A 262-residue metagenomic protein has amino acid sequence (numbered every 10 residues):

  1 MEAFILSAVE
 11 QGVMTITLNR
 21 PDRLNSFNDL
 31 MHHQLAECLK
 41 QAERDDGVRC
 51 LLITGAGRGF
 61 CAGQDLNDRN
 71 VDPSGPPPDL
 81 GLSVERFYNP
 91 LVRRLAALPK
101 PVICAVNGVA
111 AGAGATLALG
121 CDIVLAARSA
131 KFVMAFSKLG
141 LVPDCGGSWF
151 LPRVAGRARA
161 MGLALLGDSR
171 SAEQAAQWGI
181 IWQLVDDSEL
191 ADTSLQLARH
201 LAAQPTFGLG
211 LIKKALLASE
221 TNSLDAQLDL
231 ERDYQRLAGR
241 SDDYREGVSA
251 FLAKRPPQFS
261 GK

Functional and structural regions predicted by a protein language model:
M1-A3, S249-K262: Terminal low-complexity tails and localization/encapsulation signals of metabolic enzymes
M1-A56, R93: Conserved CoA-thioester-binding segment of acyl-CoA-metabolizing enzymes
H33-E37, S83-F87, A218: Short gly/ser/thr-rich secondary-structure transition/capping motifs
R49, T206-K213, P257-K262: C-terminal capping/lid region of NAD(P)-dependent oxidoreductase domains
G55-R94, A110, S223: Glycine- (often His-adjacent) and acidic-residue-rich active-site loop that binds/positions the CoA thioester
R93-L209, R232, R236-S241, E246-S249 (+1 more regions): Crotonase-fold acyl-CoA enzyme core
L216-N222: Short, charged, surface-exposed hinge/linker loops at domain edges that act as mobile lids or interdomain connectors
